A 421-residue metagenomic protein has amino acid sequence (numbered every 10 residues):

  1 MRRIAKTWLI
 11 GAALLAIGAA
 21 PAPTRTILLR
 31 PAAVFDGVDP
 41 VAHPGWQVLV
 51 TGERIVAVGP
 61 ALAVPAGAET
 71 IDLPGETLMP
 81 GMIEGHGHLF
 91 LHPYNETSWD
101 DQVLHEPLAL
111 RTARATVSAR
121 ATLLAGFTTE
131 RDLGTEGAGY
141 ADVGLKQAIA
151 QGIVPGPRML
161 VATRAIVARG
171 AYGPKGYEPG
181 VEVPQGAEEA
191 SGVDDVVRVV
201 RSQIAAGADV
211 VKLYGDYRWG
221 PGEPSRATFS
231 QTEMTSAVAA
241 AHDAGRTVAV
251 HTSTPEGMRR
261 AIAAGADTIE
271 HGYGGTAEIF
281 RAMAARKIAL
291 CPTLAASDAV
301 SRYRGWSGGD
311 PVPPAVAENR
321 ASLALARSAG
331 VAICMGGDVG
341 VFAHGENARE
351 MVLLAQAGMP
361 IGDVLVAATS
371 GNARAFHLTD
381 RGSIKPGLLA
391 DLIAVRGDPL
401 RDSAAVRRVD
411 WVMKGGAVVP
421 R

Functional and structural regions predicted by a protein language model:
I10-T26: Bacterial Sec-dependent signal peptides at the C-terminal "C-region" and cleavage site
V34, V38-M79: Histidine-rich, glycine-flanked metal-binding segment
E76-I153, R169, T232, A264: Metal-associated gating/positioning segment near the N- to mid-region
F90-R111, R169-P184, W219-A227, A284-A317: Active-site gating loops and adjacent loop-to-helix segments of metal-dependent hydrolytic enzymes
P93-N95, D142, A171, G222 (+6 more regions): Histidine/acidic-residue-rich catalytic or RNA/ligand-binding cores of hydrolases and nuclease-related proteins
D101-V103, D243, T247, A315-P399: His/Asp/Glu-enriched, well-ordered alpha-helical/loop segment that forms or immediately abuts the divalent-metal
R114-Y140, G156-A165, A208-W219, T247 (+3 more regions): Divalent metal-dependent hydrolysis catalytic cores, especially in the metallo-beta-lactamase
D195-L290, P313-A332, G382: Histidine/acidic residue-rich metal-binding segments in metalloenzymes
